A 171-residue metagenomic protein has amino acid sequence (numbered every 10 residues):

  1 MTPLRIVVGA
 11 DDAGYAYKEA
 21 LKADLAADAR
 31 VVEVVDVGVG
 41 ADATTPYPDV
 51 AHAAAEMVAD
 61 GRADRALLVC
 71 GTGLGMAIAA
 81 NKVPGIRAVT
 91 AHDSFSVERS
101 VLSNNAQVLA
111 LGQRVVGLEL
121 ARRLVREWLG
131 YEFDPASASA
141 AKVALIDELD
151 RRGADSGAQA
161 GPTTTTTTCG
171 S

Functional and structural regions predicted by a protein language model:
M1, L25-E33: Short helix-capping segments at alpha-helix termini
L4-A16, S94-S171: C-terminal binding/interaction regions
A16-A27: Short, solvent-exposed amphipathic alpha-helices that sit in or adjacent to ligand/effector-binding or catalytic
K18-A20, T45-D49, I78-N81, A121: Short, well-ordered secondary-structure micro-motifs
V31, R62-D64, N105: Short, high-confidence coil segments that cap the C-terminus of an alpha-helix and link into the following beta-strand
V32-T44: A short beta-strand-loop structural module common to alpha/beta enzyme folds
V50-A91: Helix-adjacent hinge/juxtasegments
